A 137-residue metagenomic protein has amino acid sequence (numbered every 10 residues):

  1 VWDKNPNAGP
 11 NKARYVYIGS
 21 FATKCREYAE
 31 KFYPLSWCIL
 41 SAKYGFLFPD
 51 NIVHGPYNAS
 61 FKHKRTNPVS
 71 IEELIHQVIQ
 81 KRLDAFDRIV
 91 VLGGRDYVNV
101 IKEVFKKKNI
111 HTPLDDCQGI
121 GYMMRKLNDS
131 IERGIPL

Functional and structural regions predicted by a protein language model:
V1-L137: Peripheral peptide segments
